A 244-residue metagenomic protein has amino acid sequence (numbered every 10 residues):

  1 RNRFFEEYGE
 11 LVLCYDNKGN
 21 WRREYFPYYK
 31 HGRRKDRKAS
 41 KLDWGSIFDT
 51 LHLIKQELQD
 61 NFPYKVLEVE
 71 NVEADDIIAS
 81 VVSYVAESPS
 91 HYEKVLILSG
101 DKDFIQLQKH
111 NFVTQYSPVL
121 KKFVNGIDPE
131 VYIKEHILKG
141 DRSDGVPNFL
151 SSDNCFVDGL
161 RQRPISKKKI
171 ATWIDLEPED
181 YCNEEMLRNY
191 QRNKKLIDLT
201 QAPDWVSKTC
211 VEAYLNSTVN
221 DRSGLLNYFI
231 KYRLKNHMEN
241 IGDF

Functional and structural regions predicted by a protein language model:
R1-L96, K109-K122, D198, C210-L215: Noncatalytic, basic helical substrate-engagement surface that gates or grips nucleic-acid strands
R3-E6, R188, A202-W205: Arginine/glycine-rich "motif VI" loop of SF2 helicases in the C-terminal RecA-like domain
E10-V12, K102-D103, L120, K235-I241: Structured, non-catalytic alpha/beta "coupling" segments that mediate domain-domain communication and provide generic
G100-Q106, G126-Q191, I197, P203: Helix-hairpin-helix
V124, V157-R161, T218-L225: Short, surface-exposed linear segments at secondary-structure transitions and domain or protein termini
L199-T200, D204-F244: Low-complexity, acidic/Ser/Thr- and charged residue-rich accessory regions of DNA metabolism proteins
